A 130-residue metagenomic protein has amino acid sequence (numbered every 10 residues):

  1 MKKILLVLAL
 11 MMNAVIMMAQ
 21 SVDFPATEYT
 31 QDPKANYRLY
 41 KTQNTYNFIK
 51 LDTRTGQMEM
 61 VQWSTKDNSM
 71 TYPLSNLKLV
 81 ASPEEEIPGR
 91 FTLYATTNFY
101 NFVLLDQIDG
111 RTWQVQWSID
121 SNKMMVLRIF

Functional and structural regions predicted by a protein language model:
I4-N13: Sec-dependent N-terminal signal peptides
V15-A19: Sec/Tat signal peptide C-region and signal peptidase I cleavage site
S21-K41: Short N-terminal segments immediately surrounding and downstream of signal-peptide cleavage
D23-A26, M60-G89: A low-complexity, Ser/Thr/Gly/Pro-enriched, surface-exposed linker/loop concept that marks segments flanking
K41-Y46, Y94-Y100: Short, repeating "repeat-unit edge" segments in beta-repeat architectures
N47-T53, N101-Q107: Short beta-strand motif characteristic of blades in beta-propeller domains
L104-I119: Short, exposed beta-strand-loop hairpins at the edges of beta-sheets in extracellular/periplasmic proteins
I119-F130: Short, low-complexity, Pro/Ser/Thr/Gly-rich segments in the mature regions of secreted, periplasmic
